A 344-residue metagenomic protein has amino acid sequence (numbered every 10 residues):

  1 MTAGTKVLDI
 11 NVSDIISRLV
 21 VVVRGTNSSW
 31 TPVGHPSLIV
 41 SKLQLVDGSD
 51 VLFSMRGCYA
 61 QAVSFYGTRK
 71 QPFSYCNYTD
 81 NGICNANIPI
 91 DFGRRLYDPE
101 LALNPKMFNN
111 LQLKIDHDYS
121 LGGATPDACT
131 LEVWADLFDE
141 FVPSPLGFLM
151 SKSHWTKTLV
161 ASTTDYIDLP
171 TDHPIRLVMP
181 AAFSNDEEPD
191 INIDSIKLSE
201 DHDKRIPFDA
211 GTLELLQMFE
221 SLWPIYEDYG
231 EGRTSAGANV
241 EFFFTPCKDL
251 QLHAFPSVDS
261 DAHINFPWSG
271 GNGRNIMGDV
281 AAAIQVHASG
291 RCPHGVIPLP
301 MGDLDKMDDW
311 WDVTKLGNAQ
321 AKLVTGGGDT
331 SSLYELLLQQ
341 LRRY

Functional and structural regions predicted by a protein language model:
M1-Y344: Beta-strand-centric surfaces of beta-sandwich/beta-rich domains
